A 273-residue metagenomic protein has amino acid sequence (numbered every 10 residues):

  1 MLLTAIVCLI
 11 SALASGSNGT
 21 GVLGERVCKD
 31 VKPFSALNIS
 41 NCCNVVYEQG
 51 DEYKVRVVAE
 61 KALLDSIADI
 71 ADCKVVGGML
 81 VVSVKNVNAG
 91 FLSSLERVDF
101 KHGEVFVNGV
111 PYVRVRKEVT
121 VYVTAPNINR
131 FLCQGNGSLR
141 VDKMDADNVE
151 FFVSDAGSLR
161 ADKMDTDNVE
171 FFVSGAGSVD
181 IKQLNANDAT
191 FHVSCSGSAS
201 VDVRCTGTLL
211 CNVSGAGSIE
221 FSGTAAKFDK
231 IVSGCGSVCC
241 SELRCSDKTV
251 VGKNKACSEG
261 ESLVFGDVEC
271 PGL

Functional and structural regions predicted by a protein language model:
M1-L2: Bacterial N-terminal signal peptides that target proteins for export
A5-S154, D162-F172, D180, N185-T190 (+2 more regions): Acidic (Asp/Glu) and glycine-rich low-complexity loops/linkers that are typically intrinsically disordered
E150, A156, D167-D180, N187-S200 (+3 more regions): Tandem repeat domain/solenoid detector
N212, I231, V250-G252: C-terminal accessory segment of soluble enzyme catalytic cores
F221-T224: Accessory, usually C-terminal, subdomains that scaffold auxiliary metal cofactors
